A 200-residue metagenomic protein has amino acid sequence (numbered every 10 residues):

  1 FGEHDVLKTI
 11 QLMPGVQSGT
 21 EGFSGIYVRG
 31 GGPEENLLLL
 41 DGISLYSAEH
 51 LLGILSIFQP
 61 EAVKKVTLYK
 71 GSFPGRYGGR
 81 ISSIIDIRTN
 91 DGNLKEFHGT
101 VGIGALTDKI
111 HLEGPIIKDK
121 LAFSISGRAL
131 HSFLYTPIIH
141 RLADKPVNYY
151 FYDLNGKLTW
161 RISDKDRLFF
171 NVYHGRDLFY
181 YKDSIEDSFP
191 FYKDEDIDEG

Functional and structural regions predicted by a protein language model:
F1-F73, I84, N90-D91: Periplasmic N-terminal accessory/gating domains of Gram-negative outer-membrane beta-barrel systems
D5, Q11, F23, G53 (+6 more regions): Transmembrane beta-barrel architecture of outer-membrane proteins
G19, G75-Y77, G92-F97, I117-L121 (+1 more regions): Short loop/turn motifs that connect adjacent beta-strands in outer-membrane beta-barrel proteins
P33, I43-L45, N90, L106 (+3 more regions): Structural signature of outer-membrane beta-barrel domains
G53-S56, K64-G75, S83-G114, S126-A129 (+1 more regions): Short strand-turn segments of transmembrane beta-barrel domains in outer membranes, especially the first one or two
G104-A129, A143-L178, E199-G200: Transmembrane beta-barrel wall of Gram-negative outer-membrane proteins
T136-L142, G175, Y180-F189: Outer-membrane beta-barrel translocator domains and adjoining extracellular loop/strand segments of Gram-negative
D183-S184, Y192-G200: Short, intrinsically disordered, charge-balanced linker/junction segments flanking boundaries in proteins
